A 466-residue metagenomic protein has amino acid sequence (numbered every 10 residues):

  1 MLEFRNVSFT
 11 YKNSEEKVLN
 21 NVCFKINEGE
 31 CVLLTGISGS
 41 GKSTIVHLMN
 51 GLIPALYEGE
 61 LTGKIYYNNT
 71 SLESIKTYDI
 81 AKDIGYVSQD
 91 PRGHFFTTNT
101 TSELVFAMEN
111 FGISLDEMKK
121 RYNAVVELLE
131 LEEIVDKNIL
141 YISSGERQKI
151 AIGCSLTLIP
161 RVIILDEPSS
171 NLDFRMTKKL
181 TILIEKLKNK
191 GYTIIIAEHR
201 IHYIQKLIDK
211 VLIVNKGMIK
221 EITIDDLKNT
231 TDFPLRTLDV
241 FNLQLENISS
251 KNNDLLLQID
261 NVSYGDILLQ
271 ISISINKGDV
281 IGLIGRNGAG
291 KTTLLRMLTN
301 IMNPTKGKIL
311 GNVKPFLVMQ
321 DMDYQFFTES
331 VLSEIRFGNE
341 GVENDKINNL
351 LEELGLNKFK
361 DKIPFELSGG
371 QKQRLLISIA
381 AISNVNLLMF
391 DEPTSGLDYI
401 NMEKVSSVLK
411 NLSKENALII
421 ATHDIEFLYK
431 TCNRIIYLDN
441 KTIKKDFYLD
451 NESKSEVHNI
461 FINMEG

Functional and structural regions predicted by a protein language model:
E58-T70, G307-P315: Conserved ABC transporter NBD signature motif
D116-I134, N344-F359: Conserved ABC ATPase "signature" region
N138-I142, E146, I363-L367, Q371: Conserved ABC ATPase signature
I152, I377: Hydrophobic anchor residue at the start of the ABC signature
I163-D166, L388-D391: Catalytic Walker B motif of ABC-type/P-loop ATPase nucleotide-binding domains
D173, D398: ABC-family nucleotide-binding domains
E198-H199, T422-H423: H-loop/switch region of ABC-family ATPase nucleotide-binding domains
